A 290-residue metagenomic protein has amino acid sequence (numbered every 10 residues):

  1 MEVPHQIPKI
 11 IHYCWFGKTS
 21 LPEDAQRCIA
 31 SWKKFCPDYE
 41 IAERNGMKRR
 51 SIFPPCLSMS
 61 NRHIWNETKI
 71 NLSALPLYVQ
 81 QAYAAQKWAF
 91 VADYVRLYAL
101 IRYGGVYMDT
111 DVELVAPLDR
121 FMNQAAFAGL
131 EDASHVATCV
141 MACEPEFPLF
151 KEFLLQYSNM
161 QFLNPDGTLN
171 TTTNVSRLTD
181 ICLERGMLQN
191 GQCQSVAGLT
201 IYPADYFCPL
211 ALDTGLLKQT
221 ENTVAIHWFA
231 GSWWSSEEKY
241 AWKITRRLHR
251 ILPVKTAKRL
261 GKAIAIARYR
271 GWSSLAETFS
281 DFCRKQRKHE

Functional and structural regions predicted by a protein language model:
M1-A92, M108-E290: Glycosyltransferase-associated regions of secretory-pathway enzymes, highlighting luminal stem/catalytic domains
Y94-G104: Small-residue hinge/turn detector
